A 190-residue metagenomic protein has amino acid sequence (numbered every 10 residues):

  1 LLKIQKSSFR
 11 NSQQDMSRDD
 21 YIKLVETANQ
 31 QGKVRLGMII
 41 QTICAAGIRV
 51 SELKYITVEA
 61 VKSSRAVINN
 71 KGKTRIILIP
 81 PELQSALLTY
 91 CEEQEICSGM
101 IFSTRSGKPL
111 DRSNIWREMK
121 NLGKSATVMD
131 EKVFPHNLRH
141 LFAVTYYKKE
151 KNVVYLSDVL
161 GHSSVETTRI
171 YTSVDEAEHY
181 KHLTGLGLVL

Functional and structural regions predicted by a protein language model:
L1-K23, N70-G72, R105-K108: Flexible interdomain linker/hinge and immediately adjacent N-terminus of the catalytic tyrosine-recombinase domain
L1-L2, G47-S51, R117, N121: N-terminal DNA-binding recognition helix of tyrosine site-specific recombinases/integrases
D15, K71, L160, V165-G185: Catalytic-site neighborhood detector that most strongly recognizes the C-terminal catalytic loop/helix of tyrosine
R18-V50: Basic, Lys/Arg- and aromatic-enriched nucleic-acid-binding interface segment
Q41, A45, R139-S163, I170: C-terminal catalytic core of tyrosine-transesterase DNA break-rejoin enzymes
A46, S51, Y55-T89: Conserved tyrosine-mediated DNA breakage-rejoining catalytic core shared by Y-recombinases
P81-M129: Active-site/catalytic core of tyrosine-dependent DNA strand-transfer enzymes
G187-L190: C-terminal secondary-structure termini that scaffold catalytic or DNA-interacting sites
